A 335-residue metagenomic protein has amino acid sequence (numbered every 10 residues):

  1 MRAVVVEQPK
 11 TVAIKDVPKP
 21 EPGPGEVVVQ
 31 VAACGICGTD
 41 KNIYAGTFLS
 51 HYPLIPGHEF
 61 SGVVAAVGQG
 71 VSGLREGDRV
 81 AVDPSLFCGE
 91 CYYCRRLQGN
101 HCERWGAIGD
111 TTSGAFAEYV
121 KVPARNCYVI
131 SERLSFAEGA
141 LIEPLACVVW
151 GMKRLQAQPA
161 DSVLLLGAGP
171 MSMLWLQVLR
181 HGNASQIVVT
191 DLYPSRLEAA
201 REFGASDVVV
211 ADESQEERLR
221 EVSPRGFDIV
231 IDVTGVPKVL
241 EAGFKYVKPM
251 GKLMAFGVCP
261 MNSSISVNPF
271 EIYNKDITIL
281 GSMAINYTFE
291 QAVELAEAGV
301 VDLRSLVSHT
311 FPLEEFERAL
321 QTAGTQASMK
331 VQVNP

Functional and structural regions predicted by a protein language model:
P20-C34, T47-Y92, S131-L134: Glycine-rich beta-strand-centered segment in the early N-terminal region that forms part of a ligand/cofactor-binding
R79, S162, G251-K252, T278: Short glycine-centered segments of the SAM/dcSAM-binding site in methyltransferase folds
C88-L166: NAD(P)H dinucleotide-binding glycine-rich loop of Rossmann-like/cofactor-binding domains, especially the beta1-alpha1
L134-E213: Mid-domain Rossmann-like dinucleotide-binding core that forms the NAD(H)/NADP(H) cofactor-binding site
L155, E198, F203-I277: Glycine-rich cofactor phosphate-binding loops and adjacent beta1-alpha1 units of small-molecule cofactor enzyme domains
I187-V188, M254, L280: Conserved beta-strand positions in the Rossmann-like core of class I SAM-dependent methyltransferases
L192-Y193, C259, I285: Residues in the short beta-alpha loop(s) of Rossmann-like NAD(P)-binding domains
E241-K245, N286-P335: C-terminal hydrophobic helical "lid"/dimerization subdomain of Rossmann-like NAD(P)H-dependent oxidoreductases
